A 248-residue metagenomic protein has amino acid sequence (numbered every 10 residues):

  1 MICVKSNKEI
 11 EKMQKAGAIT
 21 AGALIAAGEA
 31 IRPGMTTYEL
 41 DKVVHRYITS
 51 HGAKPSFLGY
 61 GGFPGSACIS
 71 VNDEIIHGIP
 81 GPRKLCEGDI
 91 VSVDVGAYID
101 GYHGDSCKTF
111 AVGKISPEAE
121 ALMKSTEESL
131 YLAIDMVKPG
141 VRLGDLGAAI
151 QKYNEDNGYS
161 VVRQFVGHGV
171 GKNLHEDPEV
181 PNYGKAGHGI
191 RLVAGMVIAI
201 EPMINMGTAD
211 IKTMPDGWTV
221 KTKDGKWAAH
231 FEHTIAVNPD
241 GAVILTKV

Functional and structural regions predicted by a protein language model:
M1-V248: Active-site neighborhoods and metal-handling regions in enzymes and metal-associated proteins
